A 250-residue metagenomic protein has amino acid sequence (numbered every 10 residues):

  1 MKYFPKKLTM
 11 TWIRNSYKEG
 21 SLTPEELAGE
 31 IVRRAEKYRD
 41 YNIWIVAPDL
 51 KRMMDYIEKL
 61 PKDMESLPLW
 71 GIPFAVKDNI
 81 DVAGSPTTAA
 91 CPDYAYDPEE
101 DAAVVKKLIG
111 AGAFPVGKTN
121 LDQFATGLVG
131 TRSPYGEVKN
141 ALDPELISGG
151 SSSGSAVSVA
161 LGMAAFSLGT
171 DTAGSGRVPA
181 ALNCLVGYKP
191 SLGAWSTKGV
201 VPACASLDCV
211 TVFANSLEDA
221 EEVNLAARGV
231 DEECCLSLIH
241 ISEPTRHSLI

Functional and structural regions predicted by a protein language model:
M1-D55: An N-terminal boundary/leader segment
T11-R14, G29-V32, M54, I109 (+3 more regions): Predominant activation on well-ordered alpha-helical scaffold segments within soluble catalytic domains
I13-E19, D93-Y96, D208-N215: Short, well-ordered beta-strand elements within core beta-sheets of diverse protein domains
R34, Y38, Y56, A111 (+2 more regions): Short alpha-helical functional segments enriched in proximate histidine and acidic residues
L50-E58, G112-A113, D122: Long amphipathic alpha-helix in the N-terminal Rossmann-like dinucleotide-binding domain of NAD(P)-dependent
L60-P73, D219, L238, S242: Immediate post-signal peptide segment of exported/extracytoplasmic ligand-binding proteins
W70-L207: Short glycine/serine-rich loop/turn segments
K189-S242, R246: A short helix-breaking turn/cap at a secondary-structure junction
